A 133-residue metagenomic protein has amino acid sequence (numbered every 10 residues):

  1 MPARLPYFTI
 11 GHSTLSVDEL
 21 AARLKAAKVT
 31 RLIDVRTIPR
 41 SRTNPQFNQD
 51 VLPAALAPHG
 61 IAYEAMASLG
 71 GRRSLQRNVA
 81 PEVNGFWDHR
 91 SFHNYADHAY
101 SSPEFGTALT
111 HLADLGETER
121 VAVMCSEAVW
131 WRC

Functional and structural regions predicted by a protein language model:
M1-C133: Residues lining hydrophobic/aromatic ligand-binding pockets adjacent to catalytic sites
